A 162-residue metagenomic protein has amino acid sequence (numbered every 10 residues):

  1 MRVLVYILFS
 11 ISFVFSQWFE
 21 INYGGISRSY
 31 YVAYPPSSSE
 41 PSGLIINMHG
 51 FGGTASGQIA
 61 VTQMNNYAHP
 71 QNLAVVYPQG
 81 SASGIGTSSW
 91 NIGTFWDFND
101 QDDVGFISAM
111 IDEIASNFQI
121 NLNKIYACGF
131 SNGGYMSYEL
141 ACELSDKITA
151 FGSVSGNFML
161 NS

Functional and structural regions predicted by a protein language model:
V3, F19, A55, G93-T94: A general structural-boundary detector
V3-S16: Sec-dependent N-terminal signal peptides
V14-L44, S56-T62, N66, P70 (+4 more regions): A domain-start/cap signature at the N-terminus of enzymes
N47, Y77: Generic enzyme active-site microenvironment
H49-T54: Active-site glycine-rich loops that stabilize anionic/oxyanionic intermediates across multiple enzyme folds
Q79-D102: Cap/lid segment of the alpha/beta-hydrolase catalytic domain
W96-Q119, E139: Alpha/beta-hydrolase active-site loop
